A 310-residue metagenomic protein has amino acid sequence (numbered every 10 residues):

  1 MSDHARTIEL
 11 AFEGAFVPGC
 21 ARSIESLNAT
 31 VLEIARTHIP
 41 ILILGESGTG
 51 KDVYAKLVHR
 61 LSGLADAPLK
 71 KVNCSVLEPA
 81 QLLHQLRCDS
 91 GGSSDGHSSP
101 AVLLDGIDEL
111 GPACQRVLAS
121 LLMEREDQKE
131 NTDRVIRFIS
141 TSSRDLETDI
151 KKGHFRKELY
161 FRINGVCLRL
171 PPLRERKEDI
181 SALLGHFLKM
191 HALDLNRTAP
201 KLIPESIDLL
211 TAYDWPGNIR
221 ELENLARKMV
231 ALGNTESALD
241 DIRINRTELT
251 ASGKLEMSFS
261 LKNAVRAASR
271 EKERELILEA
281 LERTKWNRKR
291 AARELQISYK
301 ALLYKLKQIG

Functional and structural regions predicted by a protein language model:
M1, S47-K51, K56, R116 (+1 more regions): Bacterial C-terminal helix-turn-helix
M1-E25, A29-R36, E46, Y54-A55 (+6 more regions): Nucleotide-binding/hydrolysis machinery
A29-E33, A80-I107, R116-A119, E124: Conserved alpha-helical scaffold flanking the Walker A/P-loop in AAA+ ATPase domains
I39-P40, R288: Walker A (P-loop) ATP-phosphate-binding motif of ABC ATPase nucleotide-binding domains
P40-L44, L103: Short hydrophobic/aromatic beta-strand immediately N-terminal to the Walker A/P-loop
L57, K71-V76, L103, S140 (+1 more regions): Conserved beta-strand scaffold in the Rossmann-like NAD(H)/NADP(H)-binding core of dehydrogenases/reductases
L64-D89: AAA+/P-loop NTPase substrate/partner-engagement loops
T247-S258, Q296: C-terminal alpha-helical "lid" subdomain
